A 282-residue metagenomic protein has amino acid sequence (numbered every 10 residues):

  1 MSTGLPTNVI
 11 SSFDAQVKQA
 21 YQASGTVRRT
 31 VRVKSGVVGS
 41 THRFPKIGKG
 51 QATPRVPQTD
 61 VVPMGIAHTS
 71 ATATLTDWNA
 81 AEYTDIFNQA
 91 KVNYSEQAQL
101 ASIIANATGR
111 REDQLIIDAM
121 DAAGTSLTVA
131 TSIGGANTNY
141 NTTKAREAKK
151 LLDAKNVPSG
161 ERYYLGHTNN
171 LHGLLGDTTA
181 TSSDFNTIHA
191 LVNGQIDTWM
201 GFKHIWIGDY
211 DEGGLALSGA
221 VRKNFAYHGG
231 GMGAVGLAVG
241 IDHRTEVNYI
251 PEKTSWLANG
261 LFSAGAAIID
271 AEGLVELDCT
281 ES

Functional and structural regions predicted by a protein language model:
S2-A52, D60-T74, W78-A81, Y140 (+1 more regions): Sequence/fold signature of self-assembling virion shell proteins
Q16, A20, A107, A119 (+2 more regions): Residues that form generic nucleotide/phosphate-binding pockets
G36, P63, L115, A119 (+6 more regions): A sequence-level detector of short, solvent-exposed, charge-rich linear segments
V38-R43, I47-K49, D60-V62, T69-S95 (+1 more regions): Structured, hydrophobic secondary-structure cores that serve as assembly/anchoring elements
F87-V157, E276-S282: Alpha-helical scaffold segments that mediate packing/assembly in large oligomeric complexes
T125-I196: Extended, solvent-exposed, turn-rich assembly/linker loops in the middle of proteins
